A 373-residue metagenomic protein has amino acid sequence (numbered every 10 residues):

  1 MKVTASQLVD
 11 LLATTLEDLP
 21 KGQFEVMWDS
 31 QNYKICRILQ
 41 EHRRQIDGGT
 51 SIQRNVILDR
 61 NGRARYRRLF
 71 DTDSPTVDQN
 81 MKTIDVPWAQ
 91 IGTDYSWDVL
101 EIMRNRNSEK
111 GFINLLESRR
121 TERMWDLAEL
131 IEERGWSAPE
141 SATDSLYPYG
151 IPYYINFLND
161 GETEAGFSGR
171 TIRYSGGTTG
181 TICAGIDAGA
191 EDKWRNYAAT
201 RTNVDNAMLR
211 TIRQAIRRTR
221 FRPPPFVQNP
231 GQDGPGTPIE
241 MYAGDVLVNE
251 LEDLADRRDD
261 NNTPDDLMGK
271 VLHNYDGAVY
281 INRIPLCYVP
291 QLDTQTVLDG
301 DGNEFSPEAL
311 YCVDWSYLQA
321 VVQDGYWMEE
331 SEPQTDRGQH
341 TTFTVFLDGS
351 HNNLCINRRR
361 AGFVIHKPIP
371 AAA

Functional and structural regions predicted by a protein language model:
K2-L58, I84-A373: Core alpha/beta structural scaffold of self-assembling particle/tube/pore-forming proteins
I57-M81: N-terminal low-complexity, intrinsically disordered segments
